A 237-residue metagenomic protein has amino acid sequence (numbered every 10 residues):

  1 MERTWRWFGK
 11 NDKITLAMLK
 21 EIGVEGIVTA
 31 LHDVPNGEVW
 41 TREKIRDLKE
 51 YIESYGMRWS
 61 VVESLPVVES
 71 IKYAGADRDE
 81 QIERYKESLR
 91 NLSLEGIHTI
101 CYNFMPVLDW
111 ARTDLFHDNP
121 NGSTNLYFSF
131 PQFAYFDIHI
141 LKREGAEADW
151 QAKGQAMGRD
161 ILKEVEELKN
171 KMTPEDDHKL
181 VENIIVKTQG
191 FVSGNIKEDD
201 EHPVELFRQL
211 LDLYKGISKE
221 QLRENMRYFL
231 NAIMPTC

Functional and structural regions predicted by a protein language model:
M1-P235: N-terminal pre-domain/capping segments
